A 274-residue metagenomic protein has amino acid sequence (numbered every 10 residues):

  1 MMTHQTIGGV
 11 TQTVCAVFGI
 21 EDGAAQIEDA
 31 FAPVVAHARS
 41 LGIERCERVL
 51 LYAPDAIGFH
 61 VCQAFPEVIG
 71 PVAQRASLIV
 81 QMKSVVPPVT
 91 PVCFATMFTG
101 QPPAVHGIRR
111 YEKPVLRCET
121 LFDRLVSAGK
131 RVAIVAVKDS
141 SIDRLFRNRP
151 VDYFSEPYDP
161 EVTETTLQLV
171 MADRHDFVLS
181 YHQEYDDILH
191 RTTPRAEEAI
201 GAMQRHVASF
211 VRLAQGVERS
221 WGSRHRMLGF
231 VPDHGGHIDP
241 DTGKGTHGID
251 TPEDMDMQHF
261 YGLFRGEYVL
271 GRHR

Functional and structural regions predicted by a protein language model:
M1-R274: Feature captures the catalytic ectodomains and active-site-proximal regions of enzymes that hydrolyze or transfer
